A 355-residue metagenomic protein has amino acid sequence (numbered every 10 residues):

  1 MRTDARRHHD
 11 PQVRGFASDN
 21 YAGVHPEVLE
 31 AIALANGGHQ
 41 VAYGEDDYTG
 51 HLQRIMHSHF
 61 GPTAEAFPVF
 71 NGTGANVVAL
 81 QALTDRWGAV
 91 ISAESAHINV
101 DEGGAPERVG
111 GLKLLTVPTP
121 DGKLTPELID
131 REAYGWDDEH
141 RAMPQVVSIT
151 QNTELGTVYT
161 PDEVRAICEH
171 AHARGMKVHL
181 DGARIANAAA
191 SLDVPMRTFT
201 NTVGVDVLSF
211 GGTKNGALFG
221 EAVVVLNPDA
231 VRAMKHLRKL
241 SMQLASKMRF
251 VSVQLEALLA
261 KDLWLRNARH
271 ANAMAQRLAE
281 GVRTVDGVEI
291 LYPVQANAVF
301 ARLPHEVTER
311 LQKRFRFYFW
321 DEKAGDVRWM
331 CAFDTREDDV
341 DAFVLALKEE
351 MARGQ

Functional and structural regions predicted by a protein language model:
R2-Y292, A296-R314, W320-T335, F343-Q355: Conserved PLP-enzyme active-site core in the AAT-like
